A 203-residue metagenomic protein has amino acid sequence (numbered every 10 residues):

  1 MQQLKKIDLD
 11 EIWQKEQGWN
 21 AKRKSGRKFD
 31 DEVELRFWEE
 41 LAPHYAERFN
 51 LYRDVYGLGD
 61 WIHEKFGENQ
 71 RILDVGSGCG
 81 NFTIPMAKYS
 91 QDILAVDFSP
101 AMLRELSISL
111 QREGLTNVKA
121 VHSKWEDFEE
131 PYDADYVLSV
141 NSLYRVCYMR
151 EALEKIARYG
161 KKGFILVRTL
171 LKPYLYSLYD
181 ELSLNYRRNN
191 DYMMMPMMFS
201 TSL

Functional and structural regions predicted by a protein language model:
Q2-F66: Conserved class I S-adenosyl-L-methionine
N69-G78: Conserved class I S-adenosyl-L-methionine
C79-E126: Class I SAM-dependent methyltransferase SAM/SAH-binding core
D127-Y132: Short conserved loop adjoining the S-adenosyl-L-methionine
Y136-Y148: A short SAM/SAH-binding and catalytic strip from SAM-dependent methyltransferases
R150-F164: A short glycine-rich, Lys/Arg-flanked "PGG" loop and its adjoining helix->strand segment in the class I
I165-D191: Conserved class I S-adenosyl-L-methionine
Y192-L203: Short alpha-helix
